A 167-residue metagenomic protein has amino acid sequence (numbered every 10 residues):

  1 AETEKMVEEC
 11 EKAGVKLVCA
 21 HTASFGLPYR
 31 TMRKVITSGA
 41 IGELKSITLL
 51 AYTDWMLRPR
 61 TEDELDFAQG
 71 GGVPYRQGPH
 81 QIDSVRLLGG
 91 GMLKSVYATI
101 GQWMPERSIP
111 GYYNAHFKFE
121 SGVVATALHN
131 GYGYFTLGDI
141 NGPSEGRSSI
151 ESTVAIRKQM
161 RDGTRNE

Functional and structural regions predicted by a protein language model:
E2-K16: Rossmann-fold NAD(P)-binding glycine/threonine-rich loop
V15-V18, A23-A127, G133-G142, G146-I150: Predominantly a Rossmann-like dinucleotide-binding segment in NAD(P)-dependent oxidoreductases
D139-E167: Mixed-charge, low-complexity intrinsically disordered segments
